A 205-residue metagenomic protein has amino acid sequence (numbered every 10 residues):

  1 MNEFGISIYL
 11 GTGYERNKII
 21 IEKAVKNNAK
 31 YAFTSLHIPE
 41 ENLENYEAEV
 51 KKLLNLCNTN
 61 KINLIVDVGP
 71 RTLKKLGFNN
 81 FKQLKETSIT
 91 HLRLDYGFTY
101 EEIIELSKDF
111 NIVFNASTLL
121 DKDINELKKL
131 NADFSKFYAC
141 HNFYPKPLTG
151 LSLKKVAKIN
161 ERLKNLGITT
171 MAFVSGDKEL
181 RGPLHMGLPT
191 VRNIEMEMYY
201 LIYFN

Functional and structural regions predicted by a protein language model:
N2-N131, K136: Active-site beta->alpha loop and helix N-cap motifs at the rims of alpha/beta catalytic domains
S117-F204: Catalytic alpha/beta core domains of metabolic enzymes, predominantly
